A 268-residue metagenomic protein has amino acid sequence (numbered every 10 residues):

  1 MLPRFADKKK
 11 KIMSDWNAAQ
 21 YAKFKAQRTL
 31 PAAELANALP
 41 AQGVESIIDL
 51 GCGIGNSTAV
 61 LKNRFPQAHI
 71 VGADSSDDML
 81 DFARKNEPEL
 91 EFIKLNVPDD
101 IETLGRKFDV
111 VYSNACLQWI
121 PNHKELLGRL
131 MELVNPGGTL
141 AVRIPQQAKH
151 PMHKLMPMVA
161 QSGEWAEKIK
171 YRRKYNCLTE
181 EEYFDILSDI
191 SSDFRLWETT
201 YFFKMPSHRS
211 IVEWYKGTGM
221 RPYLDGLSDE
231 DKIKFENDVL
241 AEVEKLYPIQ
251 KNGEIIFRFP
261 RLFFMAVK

Functional and structural regions predicted by a protein language model:
S14-R28: Class I SAM-dependent methyltransferase Rossmann-like catalytic core, especially the SAM/SAH-binding loop
A26-E45, V60: Conserved alpha-helix/loop element of class I SAM-dependent methyltransferases that forms part of the SAM/SAH-binding
S46-T103, E125: Class I SAM-dependent methyltransferase SAM/SAH-binding core
I54-N56, K174-K268: Conserved Class I S-adenosyl-L-methionine
E102-V111: A short acidic, Gly/Pro-enriched loop at the edge of an enzyme's catalytic core that lines a small-molecule cofactor
V110-H123, Q146: A short SAM/SAH-binding and catalytic strip from SAM-dependent methyltransferases
I120-P121, V134-P136: Helix-to-beta-strand junctions that scaffold the AdoMet/dcAdoMet cofactor pocket in Class I SAM-dependent enzymes
K124, M131, T139-P206: Conserved catalytic/acceptor-binding region of the Class I
